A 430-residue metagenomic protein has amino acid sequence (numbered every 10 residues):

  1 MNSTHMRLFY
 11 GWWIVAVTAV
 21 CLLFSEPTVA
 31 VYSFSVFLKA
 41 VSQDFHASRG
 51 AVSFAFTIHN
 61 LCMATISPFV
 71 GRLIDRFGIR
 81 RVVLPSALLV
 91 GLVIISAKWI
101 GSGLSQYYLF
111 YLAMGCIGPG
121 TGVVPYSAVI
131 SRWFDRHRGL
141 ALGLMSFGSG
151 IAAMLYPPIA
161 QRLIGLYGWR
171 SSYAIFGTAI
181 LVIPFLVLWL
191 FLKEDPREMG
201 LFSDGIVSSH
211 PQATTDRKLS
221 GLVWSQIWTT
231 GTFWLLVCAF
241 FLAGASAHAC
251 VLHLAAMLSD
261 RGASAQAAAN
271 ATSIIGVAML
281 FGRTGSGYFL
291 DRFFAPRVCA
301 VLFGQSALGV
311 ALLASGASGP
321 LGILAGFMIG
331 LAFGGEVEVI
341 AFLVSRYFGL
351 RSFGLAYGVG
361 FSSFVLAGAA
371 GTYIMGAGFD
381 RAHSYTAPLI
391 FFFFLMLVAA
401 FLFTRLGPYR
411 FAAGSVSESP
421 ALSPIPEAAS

Functional and structural regions predicted by a protein language model:
L23, V93, S105-T121, F241 (+1 more regions): Hydrophobic core of transmembrane alpha-helices in multi-pass small-molecule transporters, especially MFS/SLC-type
V31-K39, S225-Y288, G371, M375: Extracytoplasmic gate region of multi-pass secondary transporters
V41, G120-F134, G335-F348: Intracellular juxtamembrane helix-capping segments at the cytosolic ends of symmetry-related transmembrane helices
F54-R72, S273-G285: Central cavity-lining transmembrane alpha-helices of secondary-active solute carriers, predominantly the Major
I66-I79, R283-F294, F379-D380: Helix-to-loop junctions at the C-terminal end of transmembrane segments in multipass secondary transporters
L88-S102, Q305-A317: C-terminal ends and interior cores of transmembrane alpha-helices in multi-pass membrane transporters/permeases
M145-R197: Helix-loop-helix hairpin linking two adjacent transmembrane segments in secondary transporters
A247, S273-M279, R283-L343: C-terminal transmembrane helical hairpin of 12-TM major facilitator-type secondary transporters
